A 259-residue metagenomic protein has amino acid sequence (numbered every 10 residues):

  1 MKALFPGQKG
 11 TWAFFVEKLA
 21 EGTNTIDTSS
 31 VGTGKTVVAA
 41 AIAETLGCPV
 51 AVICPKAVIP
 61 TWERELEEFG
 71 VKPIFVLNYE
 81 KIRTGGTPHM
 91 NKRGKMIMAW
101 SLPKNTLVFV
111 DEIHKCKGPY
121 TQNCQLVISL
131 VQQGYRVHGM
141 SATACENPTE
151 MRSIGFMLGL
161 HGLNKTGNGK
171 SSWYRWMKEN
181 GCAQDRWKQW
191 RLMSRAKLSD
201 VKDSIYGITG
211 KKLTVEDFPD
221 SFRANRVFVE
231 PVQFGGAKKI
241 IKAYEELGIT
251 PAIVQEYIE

Functional and structural regions predicted by a protein language model:
M1-K2, G47, K72-L77, Y206-K212 (+1 more regions): Short, exposed beta-strand "edge-strand" segments with a Pro/Gly-rich flavor and a Y/T-containing core
M1-Q133, H161-R191, K239-E259: SF2 helicase/translocase NTPase motor core, specifically the RecA-like lobe 1 inter-motif segment between Walker
Y79, V110-I113, A142-T143, E230-F234: Short loop/turn segments at strand-loop or loop-helix junctions that form parts of catalytic or ligand-binding pockets
L107, C124-R226: Conserved P-loop NTPase motor "coupling/switch" region that bridges the ATPase
K211-E259: Conserved helicase/translocase motor-coupling segment
